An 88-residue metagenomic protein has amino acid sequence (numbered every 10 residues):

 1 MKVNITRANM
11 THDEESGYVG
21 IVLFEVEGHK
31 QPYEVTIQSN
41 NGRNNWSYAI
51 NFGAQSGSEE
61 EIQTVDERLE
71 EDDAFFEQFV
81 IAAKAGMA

Functional and structural regions predicted by a protein language model:
M1-E27: Negatively charged, low-complexity tracts enriched in Asp/Glu with abundant Ser/Thr
K30-E34: Short, mixed charged/polar active-site loops that provide acid/base catalysis or chelate metal/phosphate cofactors
T36-A88: Acidic, low-complexity intrinsically disordered segments
